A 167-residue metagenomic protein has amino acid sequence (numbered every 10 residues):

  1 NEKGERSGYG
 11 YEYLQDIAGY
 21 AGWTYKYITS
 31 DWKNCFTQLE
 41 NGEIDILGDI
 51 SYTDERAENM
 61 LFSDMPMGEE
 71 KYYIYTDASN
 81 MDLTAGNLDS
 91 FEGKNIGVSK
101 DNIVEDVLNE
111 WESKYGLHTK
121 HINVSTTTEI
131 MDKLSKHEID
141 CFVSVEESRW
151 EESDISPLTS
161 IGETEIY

Functional and structural regions predicted by a protein language model:
N1-S51, E58, K114-D132, K136: Extracytoplasmic small-molecule ligand-binding "clamshell" domains of the periplasmic binding protein/Venus flytrap
E2, R6, G93-D101: Short beta-strand->loop
Y13, E70, V104-V107: Hydrophobic alpha-helical segments typical of transmembrane helices and their membrane-interface/capping positions
L39, L108, R149-E152: Hydrophobic packing residues within well-ordered alpha-helices of enzyme cores
S51-Y52, A78, K100, V145-E147: Short secondary-structure boundary segments
R56, P66-S79, E147-Y167: Periplasmic-binding protein-like
T76-I96: Flexible hinge/capping segments at coil-to-helix
G97-Y115: Secondary-structure junction motif
